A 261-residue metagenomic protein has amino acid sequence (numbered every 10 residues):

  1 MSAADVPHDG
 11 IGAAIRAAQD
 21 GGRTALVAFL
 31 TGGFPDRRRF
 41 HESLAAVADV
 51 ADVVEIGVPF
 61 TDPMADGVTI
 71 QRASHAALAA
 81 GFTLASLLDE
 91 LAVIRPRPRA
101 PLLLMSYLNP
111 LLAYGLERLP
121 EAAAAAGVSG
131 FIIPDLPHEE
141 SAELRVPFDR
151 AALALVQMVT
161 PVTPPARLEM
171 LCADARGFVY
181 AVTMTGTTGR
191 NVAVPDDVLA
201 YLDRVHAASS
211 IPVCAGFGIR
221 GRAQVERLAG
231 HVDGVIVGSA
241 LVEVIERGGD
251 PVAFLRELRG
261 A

Functional and structural regions predicted by a protein language model:
D5-A18, D62-R72, A79-I94, L111-E117 (+5 more regions): Active-site-adjacent beta->alpha loops and helix N-cap segments on the catalytic face of soluble alpha/beta enzymes
L26-L30, V54-I56, L102-S106, F131-I133 (+4 more regions): Hydrophobic faces of well-ordered beta-strands that scaffold small-molecule active sites in alpha/beta enzyme cores
A28, V47, V54-G57, A123 (+3 more regions): Conserved, mostly hydrophobic/aromatic
T31-D36, M105-Y114, P137-H138, V159-T163 (+1 more regions): Glycine-rich beta-to-alpha transition loops that act as phosphate-gripper elements at the mouths of alpha/beta enzyme
R37-A48, T163-A173, A215, I219-V235: Catalytic cores of alpha/beta
V53-T61, A126-I132, P137-E140, Y180-G189 (+2 more regions): Glycine-rich phosphate-binding active-site loops on the catalytic face of alpha/beta enzymes
A152-G189: Histidine/lysine/aspartate-rich catalytic loop segments that bind and position anionic ligands
D196-E243: A C-terminal functional module that forms or caps the active site or interfaces directly with catalytic machinery
